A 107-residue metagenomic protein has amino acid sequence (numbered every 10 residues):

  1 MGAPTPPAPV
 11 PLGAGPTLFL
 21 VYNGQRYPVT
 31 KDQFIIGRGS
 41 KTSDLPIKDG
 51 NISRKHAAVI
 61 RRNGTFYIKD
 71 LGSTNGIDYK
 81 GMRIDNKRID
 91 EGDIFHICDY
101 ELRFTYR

Functional and structural regions predicted by a protein language model:
M1-G50, Y100-Y106: Intrinsically disordered, low-complexity acidic Ser/Thr-rich regulatory segments
P16, K55, I77: Short beta-strand/loop motifs in extracellular/secreted proteins, especially within beta-sandwich accessory domains
P28, G37, A58-I60, R88 (+1 more regions): Well-ordered beta-strand positions
I35, T42-S43, T74-G76, D85: Short, surface-exposed beta-strand-loop junctions and turns on beta-sheet-rich folds
R54-H56, G64, M82: Structured functional modules or segments
I60-R62, R107: Short beta-strand micro-motifs enriched in acidic
Y67, G72, D78-R107: C-terminal boundary/linker segments immediately following FHA domains
